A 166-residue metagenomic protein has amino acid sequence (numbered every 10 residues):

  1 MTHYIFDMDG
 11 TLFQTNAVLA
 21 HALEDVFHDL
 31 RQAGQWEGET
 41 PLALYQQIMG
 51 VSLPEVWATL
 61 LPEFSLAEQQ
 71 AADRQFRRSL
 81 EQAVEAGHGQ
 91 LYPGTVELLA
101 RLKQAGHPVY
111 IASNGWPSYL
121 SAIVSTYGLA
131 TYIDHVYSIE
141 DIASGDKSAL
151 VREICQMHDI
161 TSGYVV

Functional and structural regions predicted by a protein language model:
M1, G106, I160-S162: A general structural motif
T2-P93: N-terminal helical cap/lid subdomain that shapes the substrate entry/recognition surface in HAD-like hydrolases
H3-I5, Y110, G163-Y164: Hydrophobic "anchor" residues on beta-strands that sit immediately upstream of conserved functional sites
T11, S113-G115: Conserved phosphate-coupling serine/threonine residues in phosphotransfer and NTP-handling enzymes
Q82-I111, S121, S148-R152: Short, acidic loop-to-helix structural element flanking the phosphoryl-transfer center in phosphate-processing enzymes
W116-V165: Substrate-recognition "cap/lid" segment bordering the active-site pocket of phosphatases
